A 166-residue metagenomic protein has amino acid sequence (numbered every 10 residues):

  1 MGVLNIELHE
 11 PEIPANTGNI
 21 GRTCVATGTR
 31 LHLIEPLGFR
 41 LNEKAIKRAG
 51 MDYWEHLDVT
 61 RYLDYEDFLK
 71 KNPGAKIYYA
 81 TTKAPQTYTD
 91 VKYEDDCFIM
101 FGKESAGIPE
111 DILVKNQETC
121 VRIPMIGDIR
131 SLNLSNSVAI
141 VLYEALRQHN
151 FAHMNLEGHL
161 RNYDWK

Functional and structural regions predicted by a protein language model:
M1-K166: Post-transcriptional modification and biogenesis factors for structured RNAs of the translation apparatus
